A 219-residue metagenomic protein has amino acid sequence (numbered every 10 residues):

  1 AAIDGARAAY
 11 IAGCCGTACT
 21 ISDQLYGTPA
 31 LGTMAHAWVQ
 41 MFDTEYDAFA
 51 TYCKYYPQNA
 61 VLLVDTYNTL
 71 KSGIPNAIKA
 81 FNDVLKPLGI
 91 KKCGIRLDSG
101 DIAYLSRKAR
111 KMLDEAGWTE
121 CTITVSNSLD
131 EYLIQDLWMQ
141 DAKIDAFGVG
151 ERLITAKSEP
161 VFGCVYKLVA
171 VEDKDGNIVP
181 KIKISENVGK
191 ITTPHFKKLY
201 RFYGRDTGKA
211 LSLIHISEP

Functional and structural regions predicted by a protein language model:
A1-W118, L129-L133, M139-Q140, T155 (+1 more regions): Buried, small/hydrophobic-residue-enriched core segments of structured protein domains
L31, I95, I123, D145-F147: Hydrophobic residues within beta-strands of alpha/beta enzymes
A116, A210-L211: Catalytic-core signal marking the mid-to-C-terminal active-site face
T124-E131, G150-R152: Glycine-rich beta-to-alpha transition loops that act as phosphate-gripper elements at the mouths of alpha/beta enzyme
W138, T155-V179: C-terminal helical cap(s) of enzyme catalytic domains, especially alpha/beta-barrels
K143-V161: Glycine-rich phosphate-binding active-site loops on the catalytic face of alpha/beta enzymes
D173-D206: C-terminal amphipathic alpha-helical segment
S212-P219: Residue-level detector of conserved catalytic or cofactor/ligand-binding positions in enzyme active sites
